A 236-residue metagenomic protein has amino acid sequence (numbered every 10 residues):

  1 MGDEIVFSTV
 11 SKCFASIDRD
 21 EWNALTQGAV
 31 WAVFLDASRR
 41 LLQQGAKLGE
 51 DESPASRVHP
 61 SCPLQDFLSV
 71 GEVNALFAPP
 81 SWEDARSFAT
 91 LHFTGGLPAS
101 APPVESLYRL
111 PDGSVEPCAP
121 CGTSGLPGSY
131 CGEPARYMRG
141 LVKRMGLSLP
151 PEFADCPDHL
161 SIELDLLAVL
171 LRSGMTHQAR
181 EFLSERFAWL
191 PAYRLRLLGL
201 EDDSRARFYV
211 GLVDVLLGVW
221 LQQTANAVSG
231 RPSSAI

Functional and structural regions predicted by a protein language model:
M1-I236: Surface/interface-facing alpha-helical segments and adjacent flexible terminal/loop regions used for partner/assembly
